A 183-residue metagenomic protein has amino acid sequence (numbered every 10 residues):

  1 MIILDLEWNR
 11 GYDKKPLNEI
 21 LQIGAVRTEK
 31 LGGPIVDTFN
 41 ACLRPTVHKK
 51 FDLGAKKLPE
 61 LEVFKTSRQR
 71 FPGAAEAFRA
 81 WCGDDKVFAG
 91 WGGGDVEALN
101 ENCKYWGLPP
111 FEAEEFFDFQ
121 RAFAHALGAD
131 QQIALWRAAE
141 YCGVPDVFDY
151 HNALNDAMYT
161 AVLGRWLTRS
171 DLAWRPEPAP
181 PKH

Functional and structural regions predicted by a protein language model:
M1-V96, E101-K104, E140-Y141, P145-F148: Conserved non-catalytic scaffold segment of RNase H-like nuclease domains
L4, F117, N155: Active-site flanking residues adjacent to catalytic metal/cofactor-binding acidic residues
W8-R10, R121, Y159: Short, glycine/acidic-enriched loop or turn micro-motifs at the edges of active sites
V87-G93, A98-C103, A134-H183: Acidic, Mg2+-coordinating catalytic module of metal-dependent nucleases/exonucleases that use a two-metal-ion mechanism
C103-E114: A short alpha->loop->secondary-structure connector
F117-Q132: Short alpha-helix plus adjacent loop in nuclease-associated cores
